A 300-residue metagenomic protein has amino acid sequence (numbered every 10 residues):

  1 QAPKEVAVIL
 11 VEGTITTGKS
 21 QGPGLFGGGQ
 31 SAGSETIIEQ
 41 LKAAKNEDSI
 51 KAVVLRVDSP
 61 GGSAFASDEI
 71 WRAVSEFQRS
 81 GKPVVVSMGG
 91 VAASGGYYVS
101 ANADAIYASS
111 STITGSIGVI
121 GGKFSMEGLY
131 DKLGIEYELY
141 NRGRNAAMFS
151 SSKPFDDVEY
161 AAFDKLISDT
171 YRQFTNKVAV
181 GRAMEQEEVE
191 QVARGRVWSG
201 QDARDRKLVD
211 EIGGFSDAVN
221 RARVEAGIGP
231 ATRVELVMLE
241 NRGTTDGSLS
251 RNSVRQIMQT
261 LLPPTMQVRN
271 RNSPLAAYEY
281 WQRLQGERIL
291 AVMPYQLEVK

Functional and structural regions predicted by a protein language model:
Q1-K45, S49, R56, N141-R144 (+3 more regions): Intrinsically disordered, low-complexity segments enriched in small/flexible residues
Q1-L129, S168: Cleft-lining beta-strand/loop regions that shape enzyme active-site pockets
T16, A92, T114-G121, D156 (+4 more regions): Generic, ordered loop/turn and secondary-structure boundary motif
V57-G62, V91-S94, I117, E190 (+3 more regions): Acidic/histidine-enriched alpha-helical segments
A64-E69, D202-D205, S248-S253: Short glycine/threonine-rich loop-to-helix capping motif typified by GTGT followed within a few residues by an Asp-Pro
A66, A92, V99-S100, G121-K123 (+6 more regions): Charge-rich, low-complexity amphipathic helices in intrinsically disordered tails/linkers adjacent to domains
K82, I135, T232-V234: A structural micro-motif
E127, D131-G229: Charged, glycine-interspersed solvent-exposed loop segments at helix/strand-loop junctions that cap or gate access
